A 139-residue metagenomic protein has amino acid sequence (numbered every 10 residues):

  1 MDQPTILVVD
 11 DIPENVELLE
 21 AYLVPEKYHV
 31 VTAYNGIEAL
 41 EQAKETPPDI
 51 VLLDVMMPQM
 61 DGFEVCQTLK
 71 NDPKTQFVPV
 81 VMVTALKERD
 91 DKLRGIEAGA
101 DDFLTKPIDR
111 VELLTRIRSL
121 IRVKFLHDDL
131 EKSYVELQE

Functional and structural regions predicted by a protein language model:
P4, P13-I37, E45: Two-component/phosphorelay signaling modules centered on CheY-like receiver
T46-V55: Active-site beta3 strand of CheY-like receiver
M57, V80: Receiver (REC) domain active-site loop signature in two-component systems and cognate sites in sensor histidine kinases
P58, K106: A Lys-centered signature of the CheY-like receiver
L120, F125-E139: Amphipathic alpha-helical coiled-coil "transmission" helices that mediate dimerization and conformational coupling
